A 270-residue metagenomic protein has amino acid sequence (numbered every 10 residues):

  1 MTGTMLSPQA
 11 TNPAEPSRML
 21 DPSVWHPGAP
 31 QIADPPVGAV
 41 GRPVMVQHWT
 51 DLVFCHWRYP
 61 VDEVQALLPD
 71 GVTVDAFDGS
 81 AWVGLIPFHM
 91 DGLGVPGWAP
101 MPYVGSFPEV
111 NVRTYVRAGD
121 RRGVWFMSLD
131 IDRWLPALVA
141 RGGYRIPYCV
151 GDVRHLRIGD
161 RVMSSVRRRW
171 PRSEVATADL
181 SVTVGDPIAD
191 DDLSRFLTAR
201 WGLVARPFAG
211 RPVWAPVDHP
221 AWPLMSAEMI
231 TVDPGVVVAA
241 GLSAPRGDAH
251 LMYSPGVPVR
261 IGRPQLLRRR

Functional and structural regions predicted by a protein language model:
L6-G94, L242-R270: Hydrophobic, proline/glycine-rich low-complexity stretches
P36, P43-R157: Structured, non-membrane catalytic/scaffold regions adjacent to prosthetic-group chemistry
L52, N111-R270: Internal, well-folded beta-alpha domain core
